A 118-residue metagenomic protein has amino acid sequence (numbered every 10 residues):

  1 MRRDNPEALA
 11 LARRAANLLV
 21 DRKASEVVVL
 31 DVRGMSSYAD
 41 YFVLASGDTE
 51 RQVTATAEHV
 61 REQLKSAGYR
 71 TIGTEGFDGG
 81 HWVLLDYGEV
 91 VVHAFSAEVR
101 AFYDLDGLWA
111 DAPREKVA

Functional and structural regions predicted by a protein language model:
M1-Y38, G47-V83, Y87-V90, A97-V99 (+1 more regions): Polybasic/polar functional segments that serve as interface/processing modules
